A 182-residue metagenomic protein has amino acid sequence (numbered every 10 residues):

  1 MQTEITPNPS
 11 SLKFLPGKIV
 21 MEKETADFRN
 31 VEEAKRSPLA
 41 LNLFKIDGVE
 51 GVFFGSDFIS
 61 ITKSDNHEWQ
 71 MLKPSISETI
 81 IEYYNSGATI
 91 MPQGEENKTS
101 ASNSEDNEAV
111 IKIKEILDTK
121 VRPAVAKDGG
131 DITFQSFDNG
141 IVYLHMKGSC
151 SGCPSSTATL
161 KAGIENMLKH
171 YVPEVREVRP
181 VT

Functional and structural regions predicted by a protein language model:
M1-T182: Domain-level signature for proteins that mediate thiol-based redox and metal-cofactor handling
